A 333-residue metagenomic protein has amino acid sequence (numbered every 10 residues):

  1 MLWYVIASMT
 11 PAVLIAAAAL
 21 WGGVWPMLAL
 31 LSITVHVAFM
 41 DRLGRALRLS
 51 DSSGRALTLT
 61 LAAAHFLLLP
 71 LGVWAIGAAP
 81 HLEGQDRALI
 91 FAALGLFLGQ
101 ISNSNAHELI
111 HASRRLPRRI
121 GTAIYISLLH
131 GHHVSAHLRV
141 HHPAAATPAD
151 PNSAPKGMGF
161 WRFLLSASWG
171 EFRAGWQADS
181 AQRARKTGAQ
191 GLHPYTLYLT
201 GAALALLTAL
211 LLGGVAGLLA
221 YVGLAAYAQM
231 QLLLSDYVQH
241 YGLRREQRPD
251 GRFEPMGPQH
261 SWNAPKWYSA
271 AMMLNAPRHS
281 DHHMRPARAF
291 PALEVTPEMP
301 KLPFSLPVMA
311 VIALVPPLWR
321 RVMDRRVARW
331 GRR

Functional and structural regions predicted by a protein language model:
M1-A16, R114-P117, G121-T122, I126-Y195 (+1 more regions): Cytosolic/stromal cytosol-facing helical appendages immediately following the last transmembrane segment
M1-R42, S53-A78, Q85-G99, G191-L234 (+1 more regions): Alpha-helical bilayer-embedded segments of polytopic membrane proteins, i.e., transmembrane/intramembrane helices
F39-R48, I101-E108, G131-H132, Q231-H240: Juxtamembrane membrane-interface segments at transmembrane alpha-helix termini
S50-S168: Intramembrane catalytic core of multi-pass membrane enzymes that act on lipidic substrates
